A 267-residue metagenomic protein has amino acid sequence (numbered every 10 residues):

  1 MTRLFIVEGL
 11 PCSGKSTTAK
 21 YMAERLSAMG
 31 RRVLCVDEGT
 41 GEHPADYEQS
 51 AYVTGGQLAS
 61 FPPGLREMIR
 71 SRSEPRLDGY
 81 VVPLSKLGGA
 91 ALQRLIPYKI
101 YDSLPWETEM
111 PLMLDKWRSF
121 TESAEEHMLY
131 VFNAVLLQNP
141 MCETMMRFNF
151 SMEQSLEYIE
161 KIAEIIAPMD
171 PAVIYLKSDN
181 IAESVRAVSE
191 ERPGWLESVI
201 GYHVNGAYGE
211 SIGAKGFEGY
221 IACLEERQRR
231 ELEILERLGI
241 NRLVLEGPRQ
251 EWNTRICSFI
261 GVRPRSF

Functional and structural regions predicted by a protein language model:
V7: Hydrophobic anchor at the beta1->P-loop junction of P-loop NTPases
L10: P-loop (Walker A) phosphate-binding loop of NTP-binding proteins
K15: Conserved lysine of the Walker
T18, M22: Hydrophobic positions on the alpha1 helix immediately C-terminal to the Walker A/P-loop
A23-Y101, T108: N-terminal phosphate/diphosphate-binding loop that engages ATP/GTP or pyrophosphate donors across diverse enzyme folds
S123-L129, K161-I174, R229-V244: A structural motif corresponding to the C-terminal end of an alpha-helix and its immediate exit/capping segment
F132-V135, M152-N205: Conserved phosphate-donor/acceptor-positioning beta-strand/loop module used by diverse small-molecule
G201-F267: NTP-dependent small-molecule kinase module
